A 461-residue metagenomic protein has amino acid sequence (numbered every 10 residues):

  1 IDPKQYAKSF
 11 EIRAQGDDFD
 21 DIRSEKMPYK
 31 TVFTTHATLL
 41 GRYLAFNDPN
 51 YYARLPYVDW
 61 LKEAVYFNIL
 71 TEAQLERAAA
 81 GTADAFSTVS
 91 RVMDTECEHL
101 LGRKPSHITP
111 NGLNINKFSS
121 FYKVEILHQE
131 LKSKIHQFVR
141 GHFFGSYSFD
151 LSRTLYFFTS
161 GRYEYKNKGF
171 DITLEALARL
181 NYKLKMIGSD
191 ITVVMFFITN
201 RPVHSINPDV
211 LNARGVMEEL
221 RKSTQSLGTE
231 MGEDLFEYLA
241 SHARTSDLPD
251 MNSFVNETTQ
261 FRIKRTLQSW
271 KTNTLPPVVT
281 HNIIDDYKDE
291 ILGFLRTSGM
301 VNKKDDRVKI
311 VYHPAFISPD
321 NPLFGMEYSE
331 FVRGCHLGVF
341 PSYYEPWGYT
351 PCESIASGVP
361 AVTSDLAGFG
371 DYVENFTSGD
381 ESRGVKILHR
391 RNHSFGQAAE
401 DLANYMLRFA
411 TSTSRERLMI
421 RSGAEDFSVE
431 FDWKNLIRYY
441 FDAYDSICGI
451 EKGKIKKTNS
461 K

Functional and structural regions predicted by a protein language model:
I1-K461: Catalytic cores of nucleotide-sugar-dependent glycosyltransferases that transfer UDP/GDP/TDP-activated
